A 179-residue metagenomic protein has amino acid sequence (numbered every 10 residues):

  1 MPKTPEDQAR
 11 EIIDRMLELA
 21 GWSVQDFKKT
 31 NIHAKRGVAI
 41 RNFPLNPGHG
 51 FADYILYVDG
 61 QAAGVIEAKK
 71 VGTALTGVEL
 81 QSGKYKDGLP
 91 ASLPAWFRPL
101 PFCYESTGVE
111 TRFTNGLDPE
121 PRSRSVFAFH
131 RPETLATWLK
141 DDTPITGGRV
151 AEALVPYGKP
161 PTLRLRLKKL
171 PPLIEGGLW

Functional and structural regions predicted by a protein language model:
M1-W179: ATP-dependent helicase/translocase motor core
